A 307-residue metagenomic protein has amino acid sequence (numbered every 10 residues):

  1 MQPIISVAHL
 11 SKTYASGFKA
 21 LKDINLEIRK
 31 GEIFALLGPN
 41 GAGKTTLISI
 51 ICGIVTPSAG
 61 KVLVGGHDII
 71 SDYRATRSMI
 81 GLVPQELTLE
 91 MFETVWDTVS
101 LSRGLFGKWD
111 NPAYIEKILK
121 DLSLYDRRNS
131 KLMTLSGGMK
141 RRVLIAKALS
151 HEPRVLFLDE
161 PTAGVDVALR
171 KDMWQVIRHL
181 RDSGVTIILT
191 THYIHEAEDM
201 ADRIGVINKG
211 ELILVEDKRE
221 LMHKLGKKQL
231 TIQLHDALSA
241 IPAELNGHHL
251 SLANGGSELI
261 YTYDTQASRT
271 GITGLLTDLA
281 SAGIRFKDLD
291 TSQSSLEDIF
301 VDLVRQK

Functional and structural regions predicted by a protein language model:
S100, G104-R127: Conserved ABC ATPase "signature" region
K131-L135: Conserved ABC ATPase signature
E152: Conserved catalytic motifs of ABC-family nucleotide-binding domains
L156-D159: Catalytic Walker B motif of ABC-type/P-loop ATPase nucleotide-binding domains
W174-D264: ABC transporter nucleotide-binding domain
Q229-L303, K307: Short, charged/small-residue-rich alpha-helical element at the C-terminal edge of ABC transporter nucleotide-binding
